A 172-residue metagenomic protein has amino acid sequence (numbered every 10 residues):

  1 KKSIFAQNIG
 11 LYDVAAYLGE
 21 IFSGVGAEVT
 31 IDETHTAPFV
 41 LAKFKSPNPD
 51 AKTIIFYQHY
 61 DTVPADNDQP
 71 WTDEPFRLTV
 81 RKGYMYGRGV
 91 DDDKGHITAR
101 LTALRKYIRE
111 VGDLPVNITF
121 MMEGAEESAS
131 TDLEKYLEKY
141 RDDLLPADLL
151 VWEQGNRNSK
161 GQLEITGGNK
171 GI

Functional and structural regions predicted by a protein language model:
K1, T166-I172: Short, intrinsically disordered, charge-balanced linker/junction segments flanking boundaries in proteins
K1-V90, R109-V116: Acidic/His- and Gly-rich active-site-bordering loop/insert found across diverse amide/peptide-bond hydrolases
D93-G168: Acidic/histidine-rich catalytic neighborhood of metal-dependent amide-processing enzymes
